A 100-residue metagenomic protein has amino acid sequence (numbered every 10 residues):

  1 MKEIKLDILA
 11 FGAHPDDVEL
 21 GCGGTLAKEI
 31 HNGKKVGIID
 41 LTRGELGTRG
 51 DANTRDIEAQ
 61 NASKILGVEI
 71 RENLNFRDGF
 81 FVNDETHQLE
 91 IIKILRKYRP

Functional and structural regions predicted by a protein language model:
M1-Y98: Active-site rim/loop-helix segments in enzyme catalytic domains that contact anionic ligands
